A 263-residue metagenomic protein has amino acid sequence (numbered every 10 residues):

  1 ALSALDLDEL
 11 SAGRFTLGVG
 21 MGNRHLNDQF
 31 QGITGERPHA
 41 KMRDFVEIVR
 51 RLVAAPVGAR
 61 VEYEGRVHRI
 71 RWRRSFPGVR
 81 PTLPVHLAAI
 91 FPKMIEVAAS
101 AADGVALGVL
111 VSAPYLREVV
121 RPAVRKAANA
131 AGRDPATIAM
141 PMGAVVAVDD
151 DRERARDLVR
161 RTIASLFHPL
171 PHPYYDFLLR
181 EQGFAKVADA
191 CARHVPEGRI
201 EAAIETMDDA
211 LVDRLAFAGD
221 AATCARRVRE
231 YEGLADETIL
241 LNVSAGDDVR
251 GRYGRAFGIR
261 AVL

Functional and structural regions predicted by a protein language model:
A1-L263: Active-site-adjacent structural elements that line small-molecule/cofactor binding pockets in enzymes
